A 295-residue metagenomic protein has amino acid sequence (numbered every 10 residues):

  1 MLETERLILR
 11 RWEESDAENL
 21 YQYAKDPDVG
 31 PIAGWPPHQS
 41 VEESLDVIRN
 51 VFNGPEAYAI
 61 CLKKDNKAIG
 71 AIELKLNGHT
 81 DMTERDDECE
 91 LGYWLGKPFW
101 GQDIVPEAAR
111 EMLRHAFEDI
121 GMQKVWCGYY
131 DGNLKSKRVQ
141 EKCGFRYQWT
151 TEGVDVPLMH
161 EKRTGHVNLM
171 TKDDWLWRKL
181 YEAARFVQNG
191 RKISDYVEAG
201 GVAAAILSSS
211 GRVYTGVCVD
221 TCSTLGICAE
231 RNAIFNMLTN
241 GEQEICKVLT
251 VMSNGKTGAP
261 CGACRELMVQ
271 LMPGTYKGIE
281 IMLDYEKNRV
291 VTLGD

Functional and structural regions predicted by a protein language model:
M1-D28, C61-L176: Acyl-donor (CoA/ACP) binding surface of acyl/acetyltransferases
D28-R49: Conserved GNAT-fold acetyl-CoA-binding loop/helix
I48-C61, G70, V197: A short helix-loop-beta-strand connector motif used in the catalytic cores of GNAT acetyltransferases and, in some
A57-K63, A205, L283: Cytosolic beta-strand hydrophobic patch enriched in CBS
A71, T215-G216: Short glycine-/small-residue motifs
W177-S194, E242-D295: C-terminal binding/interaction regions
E198, V202-S208: Short beta-strand scaffold segments in enzyme catalytic cores
V217-G226: Compact, glycine-rich, soluble single-domain proteins
